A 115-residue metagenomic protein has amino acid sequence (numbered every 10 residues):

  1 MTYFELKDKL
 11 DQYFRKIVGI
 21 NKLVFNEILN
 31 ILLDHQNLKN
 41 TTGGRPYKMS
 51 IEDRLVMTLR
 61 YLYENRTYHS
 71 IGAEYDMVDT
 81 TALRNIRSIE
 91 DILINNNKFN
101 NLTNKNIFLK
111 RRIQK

Functional and structural regions predicted by a protein language model:
M1-K115: Short, proline-rich low-complexity segments centered on a Tyr-Pro-Pro core
